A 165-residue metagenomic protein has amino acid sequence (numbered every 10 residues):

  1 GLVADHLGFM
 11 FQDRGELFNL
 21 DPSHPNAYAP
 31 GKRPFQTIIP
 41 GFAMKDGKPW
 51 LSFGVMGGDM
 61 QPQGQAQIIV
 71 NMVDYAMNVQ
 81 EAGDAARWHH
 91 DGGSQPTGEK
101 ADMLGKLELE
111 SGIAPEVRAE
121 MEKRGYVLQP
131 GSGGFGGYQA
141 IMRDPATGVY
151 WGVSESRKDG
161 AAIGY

Functional and structural regions predicted by a protein language model:
G1-G131: Proteins synthesized as precursors that undergo proteolytic processing into mature forms
P115-Y165: In a subset of proteins, long, contiguous C-terminal domains/tails are tracked
